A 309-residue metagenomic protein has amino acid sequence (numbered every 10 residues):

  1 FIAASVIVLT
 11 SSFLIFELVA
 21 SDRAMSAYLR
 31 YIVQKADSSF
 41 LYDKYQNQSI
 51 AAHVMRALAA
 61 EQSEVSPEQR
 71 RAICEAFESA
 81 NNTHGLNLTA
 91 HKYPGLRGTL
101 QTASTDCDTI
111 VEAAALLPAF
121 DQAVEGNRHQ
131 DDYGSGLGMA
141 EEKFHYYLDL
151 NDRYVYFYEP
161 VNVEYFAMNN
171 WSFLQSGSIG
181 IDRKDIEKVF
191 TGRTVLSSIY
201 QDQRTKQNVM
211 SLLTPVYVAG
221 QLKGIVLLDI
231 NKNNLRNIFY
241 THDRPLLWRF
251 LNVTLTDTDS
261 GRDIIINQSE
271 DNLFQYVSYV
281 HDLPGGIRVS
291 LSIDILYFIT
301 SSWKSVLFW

Functional and structural regions predicted by a protein language model:
F1-R23, L307-W309: Extreme N-terminal signal-anchor transmembrane helix of membrane signaling/transducer proteins, especially in bacteria
I15-Y45, A51-M55: Juxtamembrane membrane-water interface segments immediately C-terminal to a transmembrane helix
R30, K44-S172: Extracytoplasmic/periplasmic sensory segments of membrane signal-transduction proteins
R128-D132, G136-V226: Extracytoplasmic/periplasmic ligand-binding sensor regions of membrane-associated signaling proteins
R183-I186, G192-I199, N234-T241, V253 (+1 more regions): Hydrophobic segments of polytopic membrane proteins
P215-V218, I230-N233, D243-W309: Extracellular/periplasmic juxtamembrane segments that couple receptor/chemosensory ectodomains to their
